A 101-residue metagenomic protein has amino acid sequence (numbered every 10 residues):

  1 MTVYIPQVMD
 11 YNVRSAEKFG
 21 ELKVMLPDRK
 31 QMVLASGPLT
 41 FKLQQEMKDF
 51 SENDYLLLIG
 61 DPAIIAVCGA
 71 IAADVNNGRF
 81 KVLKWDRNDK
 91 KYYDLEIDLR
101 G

Functional and structural regions predicted by a protein language model:
M1-Y55, V67-G101: Long, low-complexity, Lys/Arg-enriched
L58: Short, surface-exposed polybasic-aromatic patches that bind anionic ligands, especially phosphate groups
D61-V67: Elongated alpha-helical scaffolds
